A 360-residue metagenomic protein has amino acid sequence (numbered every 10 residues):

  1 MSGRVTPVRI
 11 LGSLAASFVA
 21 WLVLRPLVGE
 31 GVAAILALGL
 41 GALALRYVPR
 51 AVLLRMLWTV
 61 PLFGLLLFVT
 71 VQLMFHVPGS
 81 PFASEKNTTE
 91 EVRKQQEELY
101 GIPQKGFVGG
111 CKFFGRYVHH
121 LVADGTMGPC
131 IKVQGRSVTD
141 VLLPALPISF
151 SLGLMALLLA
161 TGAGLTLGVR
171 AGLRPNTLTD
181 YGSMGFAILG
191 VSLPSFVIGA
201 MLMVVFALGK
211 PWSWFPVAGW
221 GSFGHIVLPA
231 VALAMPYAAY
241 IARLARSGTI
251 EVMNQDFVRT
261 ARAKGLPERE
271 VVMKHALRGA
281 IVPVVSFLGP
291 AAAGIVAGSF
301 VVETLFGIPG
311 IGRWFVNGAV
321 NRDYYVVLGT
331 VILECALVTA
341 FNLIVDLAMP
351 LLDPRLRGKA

Functional and structural regions predicted by a protein language model:
M1-W58, N176-T177, L347-A360: Transmembrane alpha-helical segments of polytopic membrane transport and secretion proteins
V5, P103-L165: An internal, D/E-rich "acidic patch" concept
A15-L36, L40-L43, L62, M155 (+2 more regions): Generic hydrophobic transmembrane alpha-helix motif, especially the helices
W21-R25, G41, L45-P49, T70 (+9 more regions): Membrane-water interface at transmembrane helix exits
L38-A51, V71, F75, I131 (+3 more regions): Transmembrane-helix boundary motif in ABC transporter permease subunits
R50, L142, L146-T179, S195 (+1 more regions): Alpha-helical transmembrane segments of integral membrane proteins, especially multi-pass inner/plasma-membrane
L62-G115, G209-H225: Hydrophobic alpha-helical transmembrane segments of membrane transport/permease proteins and related membrane-embedded
V77, G190-L193, V296: Transmembrane helix irregularities
